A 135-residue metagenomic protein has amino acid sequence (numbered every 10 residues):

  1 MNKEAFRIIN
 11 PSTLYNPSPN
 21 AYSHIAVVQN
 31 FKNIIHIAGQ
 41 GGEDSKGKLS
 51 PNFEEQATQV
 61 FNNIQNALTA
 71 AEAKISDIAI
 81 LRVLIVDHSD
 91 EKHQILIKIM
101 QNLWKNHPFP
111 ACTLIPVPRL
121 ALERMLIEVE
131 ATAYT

Functional and structural regions predicted by a protein language model:
M1-N62, N66-A79, I85-T135: N-terminal presequence-like segments and the immediate start of the first folded domain
